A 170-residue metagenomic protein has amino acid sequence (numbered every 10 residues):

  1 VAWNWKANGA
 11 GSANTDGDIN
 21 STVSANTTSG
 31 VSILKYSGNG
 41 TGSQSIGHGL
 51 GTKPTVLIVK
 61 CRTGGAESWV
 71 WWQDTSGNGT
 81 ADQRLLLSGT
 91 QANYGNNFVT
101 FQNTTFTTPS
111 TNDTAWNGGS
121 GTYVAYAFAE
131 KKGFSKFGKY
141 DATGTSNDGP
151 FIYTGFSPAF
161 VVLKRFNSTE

Functional and structural regions predicted by a protein language model:
V1-E170: Surface-exposed molecular-recognition determinants
